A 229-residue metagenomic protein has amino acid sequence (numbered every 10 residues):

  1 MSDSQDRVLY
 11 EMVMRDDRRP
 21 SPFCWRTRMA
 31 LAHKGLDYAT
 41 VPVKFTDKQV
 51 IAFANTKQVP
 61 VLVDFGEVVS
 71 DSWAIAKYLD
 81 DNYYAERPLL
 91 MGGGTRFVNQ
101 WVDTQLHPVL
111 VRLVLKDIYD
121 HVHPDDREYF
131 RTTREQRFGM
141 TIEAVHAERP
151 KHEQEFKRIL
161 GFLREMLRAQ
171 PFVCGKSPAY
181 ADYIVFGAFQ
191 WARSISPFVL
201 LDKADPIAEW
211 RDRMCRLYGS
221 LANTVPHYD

Functional and structural regions predicted by a protein language model:
M1-Y129: GST-like domain detector, emphasizing the conserved glutathione-binding G-site in the N-terminal thioredoxin-like
R26, A30-H33, Y78, E155-M166 (+1 more regions): Amphipathic alpha-helical segments that form well-ordered structural scaffolds and often line/cohere around active
V102, P206-A222: Short, mixed-charge aromatic SLiMs
T104-E209: GST-like fold's C-terminal all-alpha helical module
L221-D229: Charge-dense, extended regions
